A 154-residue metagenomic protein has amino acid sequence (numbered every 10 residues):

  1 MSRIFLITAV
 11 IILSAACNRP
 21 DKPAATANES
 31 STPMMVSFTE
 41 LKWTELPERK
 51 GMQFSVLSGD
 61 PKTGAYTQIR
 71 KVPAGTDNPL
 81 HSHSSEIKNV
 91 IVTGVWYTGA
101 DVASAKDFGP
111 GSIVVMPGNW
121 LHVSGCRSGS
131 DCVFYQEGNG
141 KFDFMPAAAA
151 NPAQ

Functional and structural regions predicted by a protein language model:
S2-T8: Sec-dependent signal peptide recognition, specifically the positively charged N-region followed immediately by
L13-A16: C-terminal motif of bacterial Sec signal peptides marking the signal peptidase cleavage site
P20-Y66, K106, A149-Q154: A short, N-terminal "cap"/entry segment at the start of jelly-roll beta-barrel domains of the cupin/DSBH fold
D60-K62, D101-N119: Short acidic-glycine-tyrosine-enriched beta hairpin
T63-H83, V115-N119: Conserved short histidine dyad/triad with adjacent acidic residue
P73-T76, H83-V102: Glycine- and acidic-residue-biased ligand/ion/polar-headgroup-sensing regions
N78-L80, T98-G99, L121-R127: Short beta-strand His + acidic residue motifs that chelate non-heme Fe in jelly-roll/DSBH and cupin folds
G118-F142: Ligand-binding loop in jelly-roll beta-barrel domains
